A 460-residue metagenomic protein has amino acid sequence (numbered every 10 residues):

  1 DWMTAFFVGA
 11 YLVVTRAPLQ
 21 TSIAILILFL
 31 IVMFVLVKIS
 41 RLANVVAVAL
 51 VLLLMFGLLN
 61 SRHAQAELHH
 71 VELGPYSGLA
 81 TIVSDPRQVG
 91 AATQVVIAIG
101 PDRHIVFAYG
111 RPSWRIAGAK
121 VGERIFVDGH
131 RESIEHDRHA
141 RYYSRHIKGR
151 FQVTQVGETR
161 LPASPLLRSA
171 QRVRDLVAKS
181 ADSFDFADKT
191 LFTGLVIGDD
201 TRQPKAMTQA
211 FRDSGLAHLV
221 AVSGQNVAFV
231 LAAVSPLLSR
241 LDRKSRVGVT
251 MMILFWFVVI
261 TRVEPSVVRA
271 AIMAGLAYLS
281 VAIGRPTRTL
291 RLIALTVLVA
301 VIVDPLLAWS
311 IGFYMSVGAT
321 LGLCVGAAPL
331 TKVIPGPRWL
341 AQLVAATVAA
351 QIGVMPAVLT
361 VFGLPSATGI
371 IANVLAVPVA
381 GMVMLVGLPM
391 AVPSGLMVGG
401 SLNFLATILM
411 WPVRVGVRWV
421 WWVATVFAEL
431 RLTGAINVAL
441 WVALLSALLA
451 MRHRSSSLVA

Functional and structural regions predicted by a protein language model:
D1-H69, G149, P165, R269: N-terminal leader/targeting segments
W2-F7, P18, V263-A447, H453-S455: Internal transmembrane alpha-helical bundles of multi-pass membrane proteins
M3-V8, L12, S144-A271, Y278-L279: Aromatic-rich juxtamembrane segments at the membrane interface
S22-A43, G74, A428-A460: Glycine- and aromatic-enriched alpha-helical transmembrane segments of multi-pass membrane proteins
G74-Q88: Structural detector for short beta-strands of small beta-barrel domains
G78-I82, K120-R138: Flexible glycine-rich surface loops and low-complexity tracts that mediate binding to linear polymers
R87-V96: Short aromatic-glycine-enriched beta-strand elements
D102-G118: Beta-strand/loop nucleic-acid-binding surfaces
